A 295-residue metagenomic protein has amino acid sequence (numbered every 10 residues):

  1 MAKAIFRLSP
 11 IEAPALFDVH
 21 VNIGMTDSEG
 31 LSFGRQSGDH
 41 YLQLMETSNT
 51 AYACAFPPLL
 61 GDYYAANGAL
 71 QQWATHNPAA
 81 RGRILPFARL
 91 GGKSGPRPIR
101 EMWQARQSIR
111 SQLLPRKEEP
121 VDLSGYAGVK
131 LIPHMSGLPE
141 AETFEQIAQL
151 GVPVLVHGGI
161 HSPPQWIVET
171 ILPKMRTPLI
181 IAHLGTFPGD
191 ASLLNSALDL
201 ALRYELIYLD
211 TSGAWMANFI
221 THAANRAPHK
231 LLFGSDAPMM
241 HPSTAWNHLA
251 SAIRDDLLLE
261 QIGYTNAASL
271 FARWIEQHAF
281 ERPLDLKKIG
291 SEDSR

Functional and structural regions predicted by a protein language model:
M1-V19, I23, S32-Y52, K230 (+1 more regions): Mid-to-C-terminal alpha-helical segments outside catalytic/metal-binding sites
A2-A4, Q36-Y41, A65-W73, R116 (+3 more regions): Alpha-helical scaffolding within the catalytic cores of extracellular/periplasmic polymer-degrading hydrolases
L16-V21, A53-A55, P86-A88, A127-L131 (+4 more regions): Hydrophobic faces of well-ordered beta-strands that scaffold small-molecule active sites in alpha/beta enzyme cores
V21-N22, T26, G34, D39-Y63 (+3 more regions): Divalent metal-dependent hydrolysis catalytic cores, especially in the metallo-beta-lactamase
N22-G24, S28, P58-L59, F87-K93 (+5 more regions): Active-site beta-loop-alpha junctions enriched in small/polar residues
Y64-V156, H161: Active-site gating/metal-coordination segments in enzymes
R110-P120, W166-I181, G185-D210, M240-F280: Ligand-binding grooves and catalytic loops that recognize ribose/phosphate and carbohydrate rings, and esterified lipid
S136-L232: Catalytic pocket-lining loop regions of alpha/beta-barrel enzymes, especially the amidohydrolase/enolase/GH5 lineages
